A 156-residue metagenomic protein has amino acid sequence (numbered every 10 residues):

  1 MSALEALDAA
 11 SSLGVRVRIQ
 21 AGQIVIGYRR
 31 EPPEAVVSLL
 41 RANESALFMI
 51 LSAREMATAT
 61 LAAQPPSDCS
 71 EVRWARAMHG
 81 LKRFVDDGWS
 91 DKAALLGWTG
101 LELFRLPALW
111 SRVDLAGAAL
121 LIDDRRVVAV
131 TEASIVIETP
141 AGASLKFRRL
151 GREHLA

Functional and structural regions predicted by a protein language model:
A3, E34-A35: IQ-motif-like calmodulin-binding regions
L4-S11, G22-Q23, A46-A156: Phosphate/adenylate-binding glycine loop and adjacent helical scaffold
G14-R16: Short, surface-exposed charged micro-motifs
R18, G27, E138: Residues in well-ordered beta-strands of folded domains
I19, V37: Charged, terminal alpha-helix-loop-beta segments that serve as non-catalytic nucleic-acid engagement and/or assembly
G22-E34: Short His/Asp/Glu-rich catalytic/ion-coordination signatures at enzyme active sites or charged loops
